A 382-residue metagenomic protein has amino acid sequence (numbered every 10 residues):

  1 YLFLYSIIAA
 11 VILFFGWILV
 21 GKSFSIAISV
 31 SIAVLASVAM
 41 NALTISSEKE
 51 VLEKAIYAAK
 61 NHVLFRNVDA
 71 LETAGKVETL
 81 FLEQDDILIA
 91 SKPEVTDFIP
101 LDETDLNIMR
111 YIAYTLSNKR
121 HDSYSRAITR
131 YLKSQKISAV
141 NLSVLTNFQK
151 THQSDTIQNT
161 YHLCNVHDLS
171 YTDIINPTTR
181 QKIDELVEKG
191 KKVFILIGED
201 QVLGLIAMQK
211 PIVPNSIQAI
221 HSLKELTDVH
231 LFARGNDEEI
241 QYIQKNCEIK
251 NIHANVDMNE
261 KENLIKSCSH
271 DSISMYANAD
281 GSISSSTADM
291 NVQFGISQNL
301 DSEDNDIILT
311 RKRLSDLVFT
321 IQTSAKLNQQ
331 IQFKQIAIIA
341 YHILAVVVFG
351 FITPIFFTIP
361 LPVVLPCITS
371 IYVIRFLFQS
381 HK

Functional and structural regions predicted by a protein language model:
Y1-I12, S37, Q332-L344: Hydrophobic alpha-helical transmembrane segments of multipass membrane transporters and ion channels, focusing on
G16, I26, V30, I45 (+6 more regions): Membrane-embedded alpha-helical bundles of multi-pass transporters
I18-V20: Juxtamembrane "helix-exit" motif on the non-cytosolic side of transmembrane helices
I32-A36: Hydrophobic alpha-helical segments in the permease module
A39-T115, C268: Conserved catalytic phosphorylation-site environment of P-type ATPases
I99-S222, L226, I249-N259, I265: P-type ATPase nucleotide-binding
Q158, T172-D173, K189-F333, Y341: Conserved ATP-binding TGD loop and adjacent catalytic N/P-domain core of P-type ATPases
